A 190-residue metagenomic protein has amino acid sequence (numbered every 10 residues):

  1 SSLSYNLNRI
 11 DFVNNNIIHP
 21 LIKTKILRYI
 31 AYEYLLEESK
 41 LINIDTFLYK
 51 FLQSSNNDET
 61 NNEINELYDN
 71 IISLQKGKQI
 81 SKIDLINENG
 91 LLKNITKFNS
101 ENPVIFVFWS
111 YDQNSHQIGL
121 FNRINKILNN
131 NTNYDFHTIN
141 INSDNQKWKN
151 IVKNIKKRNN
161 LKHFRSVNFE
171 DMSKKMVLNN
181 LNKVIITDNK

Functional and structural regions predicted by a protein language model:
S1-N89, K93: Oxidative protein folding and maturation machinery
Y5, V152-I186: Short, internal strand/loop/helix patches that form the active-site neighborhood or redox-interaction surface
G77, F98-S100, L128-T132, I155 (+1 more regions): A structural signal for short secondary-structure junctions
I86, I186-D188: Hydrophobic alpha-helical segments, especially N-terminal targeting/anchoring helices
L91-I124, D135-H137: Short active-site neighborhood of thiol/selenol oxidoreductases, capturing the structured segment around
V104-F106, T132-I139, L161-K162, K183-I185: Hydrophobic beta-strand segments of well-ordered beta-sheets in folded domains
F108, I141, N189: Cofactor-binding loop segments of dinucleotide-utilizing enzymes, especially the Rossmann-like FAD- and NAD(P)+-binding
S115-I155, N168-S173: Structural microenvironment flanking redox-active thiols in thiol-disulfide oxidoreductases
